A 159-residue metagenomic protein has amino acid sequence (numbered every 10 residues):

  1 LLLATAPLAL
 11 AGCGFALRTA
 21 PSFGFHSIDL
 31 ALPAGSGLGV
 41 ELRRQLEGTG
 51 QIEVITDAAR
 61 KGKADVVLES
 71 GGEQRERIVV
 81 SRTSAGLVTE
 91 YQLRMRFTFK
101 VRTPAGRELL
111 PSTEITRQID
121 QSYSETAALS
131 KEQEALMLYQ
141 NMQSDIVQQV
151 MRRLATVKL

Functional and structural regions predicted by a protein language model:
A4, A11-Q51: A structural "domain/chain start" motif
L30-A34, L38, A85, T89-L93 (+1 more regions): Extracytoplasmic/periplasmic, Sec-exported soluble proteins
L46, G50-E53, Q74, V101-A105 (+1 more regions): Sec/Tat-exported extracytoplasmic proteins
I52-A64: Short acidic low-complexity segments
E69-S112, Q121-Q133: Surface-exposed short loop/turn segments
T103, L129-L159: C-terminal/domain-edge helix-coil "capping" segments
